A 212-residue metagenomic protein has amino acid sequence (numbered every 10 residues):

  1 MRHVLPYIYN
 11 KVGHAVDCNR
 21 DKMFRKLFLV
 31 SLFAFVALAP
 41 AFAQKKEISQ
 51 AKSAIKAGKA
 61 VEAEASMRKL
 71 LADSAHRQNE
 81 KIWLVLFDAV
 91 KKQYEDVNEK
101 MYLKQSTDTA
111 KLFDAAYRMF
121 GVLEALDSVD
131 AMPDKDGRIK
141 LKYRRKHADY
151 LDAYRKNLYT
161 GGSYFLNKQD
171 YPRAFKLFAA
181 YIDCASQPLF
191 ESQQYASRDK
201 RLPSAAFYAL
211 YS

Functional and structural regions predicted by a protein language model:
R2-V4, R20-L27: Positively charged n-region of N-terminal signal peptides that target proteins for export
H3-P6, V12-A15: Targeting/processing segments of secretory and organellar proteins
N10-G13, D21, F28, E47: Residue-level detector of intrinsically disordered/flexible regions characterized by low predicted structural confidence
K26-V36: Sec-dependent N-terminal signal peptides
L38-A43: Sec/Tat signal peptide C-region and signal peptidase I cleavage site
E47-Q50, A54-K56: Leu/Val/Ala/Ile-rich N-terminal alpha-helices, chiefly Sec-type signal peptides and the beginnings
K56-R173: Post-signal peptide N-terminal segment of secreted/secretory-pathway proteins
D152-S212: Alpha-solenoid helical-repeat scaffolds
